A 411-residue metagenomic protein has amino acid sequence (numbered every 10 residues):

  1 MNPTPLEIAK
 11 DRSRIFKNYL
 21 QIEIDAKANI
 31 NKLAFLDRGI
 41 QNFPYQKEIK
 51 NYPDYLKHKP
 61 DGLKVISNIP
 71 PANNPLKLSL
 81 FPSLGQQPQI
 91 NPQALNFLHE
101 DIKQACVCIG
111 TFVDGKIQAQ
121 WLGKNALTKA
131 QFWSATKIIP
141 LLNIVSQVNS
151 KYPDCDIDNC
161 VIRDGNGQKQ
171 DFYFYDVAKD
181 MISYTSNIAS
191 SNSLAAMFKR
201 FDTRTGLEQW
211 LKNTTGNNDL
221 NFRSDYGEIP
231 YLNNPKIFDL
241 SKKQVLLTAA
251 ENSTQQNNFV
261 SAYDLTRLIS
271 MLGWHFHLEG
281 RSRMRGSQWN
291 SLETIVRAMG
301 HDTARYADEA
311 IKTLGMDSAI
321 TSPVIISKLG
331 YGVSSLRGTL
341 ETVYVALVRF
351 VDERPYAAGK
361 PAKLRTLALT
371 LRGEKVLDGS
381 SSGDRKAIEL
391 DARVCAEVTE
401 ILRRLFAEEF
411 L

Functional and structural regions predicted by a protein language model:
M1-Q89, N257, T266-L411: Structured C-terminal helix/loop/strand segments within mature extracytoplasmic catalytic/sensor domains
Y55-L95, K169-T266, S270-R283: Active-site-adjacent helix/loop patches that line small-molecule binding or acyl-intermediate pockets
L98-K129, V145, N149: Short, conserved catalytic-motif segment at the N-terminal edge
I102-A105, N125-L127, Q131-T136, V260-A262 (+1 more regions): Extracytoplasmic
I117-A126, N143, S186-N192, Q244-A250 (+1 more regions): Acidic/histidine-rich, surface-exposed loop or edge segments in extracytoplasmic proteins
A130-D156: Active-site SXXK
K137-I144, M181, L211, L265 (+2 more regions): Residue-level preference for non-acidic, small/hydrophobic
S146-A178: Short, well-structured active-site flanking segments
